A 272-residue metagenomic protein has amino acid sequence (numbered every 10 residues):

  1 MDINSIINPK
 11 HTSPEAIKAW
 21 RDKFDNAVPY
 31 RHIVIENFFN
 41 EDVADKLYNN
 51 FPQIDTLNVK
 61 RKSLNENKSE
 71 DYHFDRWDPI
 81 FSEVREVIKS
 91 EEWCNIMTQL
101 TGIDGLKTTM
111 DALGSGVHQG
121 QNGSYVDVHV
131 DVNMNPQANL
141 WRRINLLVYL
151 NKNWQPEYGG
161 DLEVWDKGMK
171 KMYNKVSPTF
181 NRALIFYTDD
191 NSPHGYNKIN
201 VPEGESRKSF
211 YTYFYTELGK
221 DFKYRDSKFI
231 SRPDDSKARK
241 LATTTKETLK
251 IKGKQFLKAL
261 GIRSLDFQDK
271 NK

Functional and structural regions predicted by a protein language model:
T12-E15, R21-T101: Non-heme Fe(II)/2-oxoglutarate
H32, H129, H194: Histidine-centered active-site/metal-ligand motif
V34, N58, K107-M110, G116 (+2 more regions): A structural signal for short, well-ordered beta-strand segments and their strand-loop junctions that often border
N40, A44, W77, F81 (+8 more regions): A structural signal for well-ordered alpha-helical scaffolds and beta->alpha junctions
N49-P52, R76, R85-R142, N151 (+1 more regions): Non-heme Fe(II) oxygenase catalytic core, chiefly the N-lobe of the double-stranded beta-helix
M134-R142, K152-K272: Catalytic core of Fe(II)/2-oxoglutarate
N145-L147: Eukaryotic charged/polar low-complexity linker/IDR segments
